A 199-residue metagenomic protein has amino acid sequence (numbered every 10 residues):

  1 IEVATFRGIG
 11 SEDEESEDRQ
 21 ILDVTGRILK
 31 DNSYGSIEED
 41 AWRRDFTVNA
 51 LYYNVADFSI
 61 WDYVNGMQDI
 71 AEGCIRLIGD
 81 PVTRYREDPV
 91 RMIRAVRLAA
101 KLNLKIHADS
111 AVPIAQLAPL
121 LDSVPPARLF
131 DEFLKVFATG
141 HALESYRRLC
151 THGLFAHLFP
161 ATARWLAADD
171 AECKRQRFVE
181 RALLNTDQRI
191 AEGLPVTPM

Functional and structural regions predicted by a protein language model:
I1-M199: Catalytic cores of the polymerase beta-like nucleotidyltransferase superfamily and closely associated nucleotide
